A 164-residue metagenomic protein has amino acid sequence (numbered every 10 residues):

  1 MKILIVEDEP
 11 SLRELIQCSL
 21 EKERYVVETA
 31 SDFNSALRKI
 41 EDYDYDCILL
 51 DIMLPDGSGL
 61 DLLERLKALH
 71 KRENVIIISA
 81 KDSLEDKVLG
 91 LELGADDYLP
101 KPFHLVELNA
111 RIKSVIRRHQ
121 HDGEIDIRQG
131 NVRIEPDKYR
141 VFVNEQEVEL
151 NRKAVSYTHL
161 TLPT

Functional and structural regions predicted by a protein language model:
M1-H119: N-terminal/domain-start alpha-helical segments
K2, A110-S156, L160: Short, Lys/Arg-enriched segments at the junction into DNA-binding effector domains of transcriptional regulators
T29, P100, T158-T164: Ser/Thr-centric signal marking residues that sit in or immediately flank functional binding/regulatory motifs
A80, A154, P163: Conserved metal-coordinating catalytic motifs of nucleotidyl cyclase and c-di-GMP turnover enzymes
